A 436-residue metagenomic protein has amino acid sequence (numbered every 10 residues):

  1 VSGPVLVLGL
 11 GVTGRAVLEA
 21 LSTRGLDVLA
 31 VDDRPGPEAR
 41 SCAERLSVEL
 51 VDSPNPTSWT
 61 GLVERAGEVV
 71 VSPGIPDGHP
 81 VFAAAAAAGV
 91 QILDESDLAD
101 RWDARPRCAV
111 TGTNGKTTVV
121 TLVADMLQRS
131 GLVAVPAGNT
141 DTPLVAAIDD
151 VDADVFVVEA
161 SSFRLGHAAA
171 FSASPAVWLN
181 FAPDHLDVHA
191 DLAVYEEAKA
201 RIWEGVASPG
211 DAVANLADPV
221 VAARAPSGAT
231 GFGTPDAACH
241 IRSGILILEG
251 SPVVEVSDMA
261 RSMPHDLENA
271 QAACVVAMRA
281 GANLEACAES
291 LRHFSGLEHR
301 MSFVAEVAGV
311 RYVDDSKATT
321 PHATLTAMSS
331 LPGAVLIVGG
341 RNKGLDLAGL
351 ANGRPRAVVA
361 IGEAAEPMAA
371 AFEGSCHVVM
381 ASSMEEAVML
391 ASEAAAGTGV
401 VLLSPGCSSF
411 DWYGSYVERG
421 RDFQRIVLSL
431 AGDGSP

Functional and structural regions predicted by a protein language model:
V1-D94, L98, L430-D433: N-terminal leader/targeting and accessory segments in enzymes
G3-P4, A16-A20, R24, E255-P355 (+1 more regions): Nucleotide phosphate-binding/pyrophosphate-handling subdomain across enzymes that bind or process nucleotide phosphates
G11, R34, T140, D218 (+1 more regions): Residues in the short beta-alpha loop(s) of Rossmann-like NAD(P)-binding domains
L21, V69, V110, N139 (+10 more regions): Residue-level signal for inorganic ion chemistry
D27-D33, A212-L216, I337-G339, R354-A364: Short internal beta-strands
D32, D52-P54, L93-D97, V135-G138 (+5 more regions): Beta-strand->loop->alpha-helix junctions that form or flank phosphate-binding loops in nucleotide-handling enzymes
P37-L50, L345-V400, S435-P436: C-terminal helical cap/extension that packs against the catalytic core of soluble nucleotide-cofactor enzymes
S58-E64, P73-L216, V220-A229, R425-P436: Phosphate-binding loop of NTP-binding sites
